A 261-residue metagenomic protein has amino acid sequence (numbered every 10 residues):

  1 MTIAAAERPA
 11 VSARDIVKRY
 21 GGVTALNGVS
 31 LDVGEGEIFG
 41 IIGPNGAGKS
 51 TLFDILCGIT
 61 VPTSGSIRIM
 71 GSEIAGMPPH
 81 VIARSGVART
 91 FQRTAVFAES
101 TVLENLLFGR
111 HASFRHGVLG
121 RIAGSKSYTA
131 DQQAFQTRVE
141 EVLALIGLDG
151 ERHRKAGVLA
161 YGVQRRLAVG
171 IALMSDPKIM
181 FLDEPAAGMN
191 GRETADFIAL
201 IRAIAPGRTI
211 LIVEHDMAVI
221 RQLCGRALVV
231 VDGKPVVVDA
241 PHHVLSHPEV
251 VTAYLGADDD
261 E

Functional and structural regions predicted by a protein language model:
T2-E261: Glycine-rich phosphate-binding loops of nucleotide-dependent enzymes
